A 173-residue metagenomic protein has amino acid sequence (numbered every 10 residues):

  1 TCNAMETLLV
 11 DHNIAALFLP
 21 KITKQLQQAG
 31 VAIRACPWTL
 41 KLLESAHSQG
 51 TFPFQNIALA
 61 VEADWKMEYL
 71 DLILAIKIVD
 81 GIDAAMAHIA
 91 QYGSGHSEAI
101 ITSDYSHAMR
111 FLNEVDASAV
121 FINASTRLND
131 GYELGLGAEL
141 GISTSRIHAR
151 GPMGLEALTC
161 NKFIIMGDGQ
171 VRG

Functional and structural regions predicted by a protein language model:
T1, Y69, E133-G135: Short coil/turn motifs at beta-sheet boundaries
T1-L9: Active-site PLP-lysine loop of aminotransferase-like
C2, Q25, R172: N-terminal glycine-rich FAD/FM-binding segment characteristic of electron-transfer flavoproteins
H12-S125: NAD(P)-dependent aldehyde/semialdehyde dehydrogenase
S103-G173: C-terminal segments
